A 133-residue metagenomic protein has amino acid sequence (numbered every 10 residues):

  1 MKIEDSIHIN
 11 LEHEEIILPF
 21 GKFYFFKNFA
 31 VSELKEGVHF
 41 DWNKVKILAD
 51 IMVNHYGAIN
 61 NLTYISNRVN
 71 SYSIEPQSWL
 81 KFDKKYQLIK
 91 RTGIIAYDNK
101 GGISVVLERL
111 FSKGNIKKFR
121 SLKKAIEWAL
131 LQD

Functional and structural regions predicted by a protein language model:
M1-D133: Amphipathic, Lys/Arg-enriched alpha-helical "gate/interface" segment within cytosolic domains that mediates
